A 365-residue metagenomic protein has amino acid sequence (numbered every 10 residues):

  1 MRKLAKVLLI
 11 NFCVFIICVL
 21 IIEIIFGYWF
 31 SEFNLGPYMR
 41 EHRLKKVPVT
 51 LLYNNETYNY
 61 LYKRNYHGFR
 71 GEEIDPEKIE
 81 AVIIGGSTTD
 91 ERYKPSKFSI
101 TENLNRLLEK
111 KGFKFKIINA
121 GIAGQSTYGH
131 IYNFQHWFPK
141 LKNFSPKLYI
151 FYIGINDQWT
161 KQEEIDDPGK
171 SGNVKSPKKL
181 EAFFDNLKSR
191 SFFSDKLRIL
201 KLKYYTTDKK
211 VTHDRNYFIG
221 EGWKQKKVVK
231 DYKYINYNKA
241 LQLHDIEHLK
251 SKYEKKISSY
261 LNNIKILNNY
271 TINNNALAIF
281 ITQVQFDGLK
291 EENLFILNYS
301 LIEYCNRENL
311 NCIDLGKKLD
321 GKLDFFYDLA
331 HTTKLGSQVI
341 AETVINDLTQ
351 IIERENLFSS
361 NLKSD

Functional and structural regions predicted by a protein language model:
K3-V7, L187: Membrane-helix interfacial "entry" motifs
L8, Y260, N311, F326-D365: Histidine-centered active-site loop/cap adjacent to the catalytic His in serine esterases/O-acetyl transfer systems
L9-I25: Hydrophobic membrane-insertion alpha-helices, especially the h-region of bacterial N-terminal signal peptides
W29-K111, L323, D365: Membrane/wall-proximal cationic-aromatic binding patches
D75, E80-V82, T88-D185, T212 (+1 more regions): Conserved SGNH/GDSL esterase-like catalytic core that processes O-acyl groups on lipids and polysaccharides
F98, I155-I302, L315-L323, F358 (+1 more regions): Serine-dependent acyl-ester chemistry module
E102, R106, Y128, Y132-Q135 (+8 more regions): Solvent-exposed, polar/charged alpha-helical surfaces in well-ordered, non-transmembrane soluble domains, broadly
